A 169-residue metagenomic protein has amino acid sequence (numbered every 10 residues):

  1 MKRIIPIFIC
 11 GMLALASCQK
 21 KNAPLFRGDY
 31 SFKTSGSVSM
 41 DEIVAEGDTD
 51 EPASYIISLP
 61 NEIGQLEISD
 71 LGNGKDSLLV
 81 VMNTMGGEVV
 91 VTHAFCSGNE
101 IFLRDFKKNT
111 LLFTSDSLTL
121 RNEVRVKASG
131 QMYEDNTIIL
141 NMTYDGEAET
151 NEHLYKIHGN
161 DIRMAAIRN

Functional and structural regions predicted by a protein language model:
M1-S17: Sec-dependent bacterial lipoprotein signal peptides
S17-K33, E134: N-terminal helix-cap/turn-to-beta initiation motif at the start of protein domains
R27-D48: Post-signal peptide N-terminal segment of mature Sec-exported envelope proteins
Y30, L103-D105, M132-G146: A short hydrophobic beta-strand element
S37-V38, M82-E88, T143-T150: Short, solvent-exposed aromatic-acidic interface loops
I43-P60: Surface-exposed strand-loop-strand hairpins of Gram-negative outer-membrane beta-barrel proteins
I57-A128: Predominantly extracellular/secreted and cell-surface proteins with exposed, flexible low-complexity segments
T137-N169: Edge beta-strand at a domain terminus
